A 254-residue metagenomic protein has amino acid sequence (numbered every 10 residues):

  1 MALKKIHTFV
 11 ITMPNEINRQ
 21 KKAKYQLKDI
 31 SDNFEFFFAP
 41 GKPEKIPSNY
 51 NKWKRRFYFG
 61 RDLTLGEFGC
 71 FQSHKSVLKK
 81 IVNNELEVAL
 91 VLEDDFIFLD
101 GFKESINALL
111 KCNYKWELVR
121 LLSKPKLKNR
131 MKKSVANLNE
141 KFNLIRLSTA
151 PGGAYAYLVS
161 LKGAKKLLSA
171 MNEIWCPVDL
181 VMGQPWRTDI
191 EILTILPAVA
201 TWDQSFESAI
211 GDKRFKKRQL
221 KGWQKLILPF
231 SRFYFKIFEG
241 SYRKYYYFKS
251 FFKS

Functional and structural regions predicted by a protein language model:
M1-L92, F96-S254: An acidic/histidine-cluster motif and surrounding catalytic segment that typifies divalent-metal-assisted enzyme active
